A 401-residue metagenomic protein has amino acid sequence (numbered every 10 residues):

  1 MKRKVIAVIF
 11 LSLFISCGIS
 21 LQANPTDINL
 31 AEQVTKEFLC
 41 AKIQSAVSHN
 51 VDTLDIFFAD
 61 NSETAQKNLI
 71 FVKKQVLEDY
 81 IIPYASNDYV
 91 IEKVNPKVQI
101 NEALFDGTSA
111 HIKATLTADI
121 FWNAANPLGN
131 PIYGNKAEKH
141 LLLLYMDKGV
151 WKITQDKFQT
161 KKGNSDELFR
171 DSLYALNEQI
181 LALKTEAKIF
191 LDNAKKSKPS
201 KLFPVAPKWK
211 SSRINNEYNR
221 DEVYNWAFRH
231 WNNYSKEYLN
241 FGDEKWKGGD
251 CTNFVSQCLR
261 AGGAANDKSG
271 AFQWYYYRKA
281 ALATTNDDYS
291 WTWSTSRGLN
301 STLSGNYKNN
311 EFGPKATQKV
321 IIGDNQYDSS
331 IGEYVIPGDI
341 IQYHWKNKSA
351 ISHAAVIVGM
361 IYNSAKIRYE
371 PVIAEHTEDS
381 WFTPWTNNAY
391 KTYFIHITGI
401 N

Functional and structural regions predicted by a protein language model:
R3-A23: Sec-dependent N-terminal signal peptides of Gram-positive bacterial secreted proteins and lipoproteins
N24-D88, R229, K236-L239, A261: Core segments of small alpha/beta cavity-forming domains
Q75-P127: Surface-exposed, charged secondary-structure patches
P96-A103, K139-Y145, A355: Hydrophobic/aromatic beta-strand elements that line small-molecule binding cavities or substrate pockets in beta-rich
A110, A280-P371: ...with weaker cross-activation on analogous glycine-rich loops/strands in unrelated enzymes
H111-K113, N130-L202, R368-V372: Short beta-strand edge/turn micro-motifs at domain boundaries
S197-W291: N-terminal capping segments
K366-N401: Low-complexity, Gly/Ser/Thr/Pro-rich intrinsically disordered linker/tail segments
